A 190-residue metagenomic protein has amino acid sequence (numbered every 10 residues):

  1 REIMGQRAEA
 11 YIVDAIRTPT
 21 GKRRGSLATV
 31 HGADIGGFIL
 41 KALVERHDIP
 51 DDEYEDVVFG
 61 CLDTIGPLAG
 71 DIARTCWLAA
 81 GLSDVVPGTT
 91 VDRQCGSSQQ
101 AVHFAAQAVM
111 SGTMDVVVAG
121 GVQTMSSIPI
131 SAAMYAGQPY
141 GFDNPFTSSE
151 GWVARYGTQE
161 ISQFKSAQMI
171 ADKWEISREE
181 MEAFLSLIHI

Functional and structural regions predicted by a protein language model:
I3-A33, A42, D172: Condensing-enzyme catalytic core mediating Claisen C-C bond formation in acyl metabolism
G21-K22, S26-L27, V57-G60, V86-A101 (+2 more regions): Cysteine-centered functional microenvironments
G36, L40-L43, H47-I49, G60 (+2 more regions): N-terminal cofactor/phosphate-binding cores enriched in small/glycine residues, especially glycine-rich loops such as
A42-E53, I170-E175: Phosphate/pyrophosphate-binding loops at sites that engage ATP/ADP/AMP, CoA/4′-phosphopantetheine, polyphosphate
C61-D115, G157-Q163: Conserved catalytic cysteine-centered active-site region of acyl-thioester-dependent Claisen-condensing enzymes
M110, V116-M169, K173: Flexible glycine-/small-residue-enriched beta->alpha junction loops that bind anionic phosphate/pyrophosphate groups
I188-I190: Conserved small/polar residues in nucleotide/adenosyl-binding loops
